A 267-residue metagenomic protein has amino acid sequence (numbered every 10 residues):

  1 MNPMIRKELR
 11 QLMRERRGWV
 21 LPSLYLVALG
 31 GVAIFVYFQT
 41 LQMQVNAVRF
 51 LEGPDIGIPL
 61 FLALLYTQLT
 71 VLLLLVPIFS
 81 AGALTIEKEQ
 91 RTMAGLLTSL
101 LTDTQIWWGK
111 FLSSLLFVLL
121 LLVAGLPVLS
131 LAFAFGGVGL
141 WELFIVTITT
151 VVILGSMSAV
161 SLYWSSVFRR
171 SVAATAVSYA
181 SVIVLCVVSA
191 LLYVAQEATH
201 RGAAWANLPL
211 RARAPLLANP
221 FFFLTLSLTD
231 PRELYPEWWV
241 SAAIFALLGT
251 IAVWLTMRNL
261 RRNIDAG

Functional and structural regions predicted by a protein language model:
R6-A28, L234-A243: Membrane-interface helix starts
R17-M43, A180-C186: Hydrophobic alpha-helical transmembrane segments of multi-pass membrane transport/permease proteins
Q39-L51, S181-L255: Terminal transmembrane helical anchor/hairpin motif
I58, S113-V172: Secretory targeting signals
L60-I86: Long, hydrophobic alpha-helical segments
V76-L97, K110-F111: Transmembrane helix boundary and interhelical loop/hinge segments in multi-pass membrane proteins
V76-S80, V128, A159-V160, T256: Hydrophobic/aromatic residues in alpha-helical transmembrane segments
L97-L116: Amphipathic cytosolic juxtamembrane alpha-helices at the membrane-cytosol interface of multi-pass membrane transporters
